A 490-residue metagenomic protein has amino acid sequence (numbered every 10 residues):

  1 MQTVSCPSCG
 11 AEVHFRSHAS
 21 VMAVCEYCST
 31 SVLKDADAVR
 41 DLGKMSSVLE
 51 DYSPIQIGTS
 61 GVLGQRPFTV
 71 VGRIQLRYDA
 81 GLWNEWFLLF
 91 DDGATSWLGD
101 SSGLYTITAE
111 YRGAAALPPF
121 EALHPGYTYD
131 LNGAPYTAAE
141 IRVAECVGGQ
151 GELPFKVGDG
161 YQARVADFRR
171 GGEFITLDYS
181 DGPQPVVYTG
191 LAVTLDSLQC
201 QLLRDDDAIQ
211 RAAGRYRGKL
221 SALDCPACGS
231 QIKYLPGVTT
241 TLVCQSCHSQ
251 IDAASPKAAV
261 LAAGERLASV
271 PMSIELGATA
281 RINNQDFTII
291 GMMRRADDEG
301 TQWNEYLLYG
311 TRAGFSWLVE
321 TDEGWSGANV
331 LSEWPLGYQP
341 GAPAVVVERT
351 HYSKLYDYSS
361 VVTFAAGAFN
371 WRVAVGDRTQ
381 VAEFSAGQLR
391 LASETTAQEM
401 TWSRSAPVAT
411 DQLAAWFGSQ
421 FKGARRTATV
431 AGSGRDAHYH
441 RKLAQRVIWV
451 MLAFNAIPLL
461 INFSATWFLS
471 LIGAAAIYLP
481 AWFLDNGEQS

Functional and structural regions predicted by a protein language model:
M1-N283, F287-S490: Mixed-charge, low-complexity intrinsically disordered regions
